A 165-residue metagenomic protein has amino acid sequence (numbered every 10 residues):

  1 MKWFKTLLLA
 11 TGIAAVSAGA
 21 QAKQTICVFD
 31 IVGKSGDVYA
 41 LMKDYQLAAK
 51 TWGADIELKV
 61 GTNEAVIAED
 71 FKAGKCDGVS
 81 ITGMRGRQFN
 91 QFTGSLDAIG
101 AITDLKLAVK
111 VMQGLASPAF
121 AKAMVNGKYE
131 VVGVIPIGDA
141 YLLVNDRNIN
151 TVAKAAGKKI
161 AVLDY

Functional and structural regions predicted by a protein language model:
M1-L8: Bacterial N-terminal signal peptides that target proteins for export
L8-A15: Bacterial N-terminal signal peptides
V16-A22: Sec/Tat signal peptide C-region and signal peptidase I cleavage site
K23-K43: Extracytoplasmic "Venus flytrap"
Q46, K72, T82-Y165: Contiguous mixed-secondary-structure segments that line small-molecule binding/active-site clefts of soluble domains
Q46-E57: Signal peptide-proximal N-terminal region of secreted/periplasmic/extracellular or secretory-lumen proteins
E57-E69, L163-Y165: Short helix-initiation/N-cap motifs at beta->coil->alpha
D77-I81: Short, Asp-centered acidic motifs that coordinate Mg2+ and/or phosphate in catalytic or ligand-binding sites
